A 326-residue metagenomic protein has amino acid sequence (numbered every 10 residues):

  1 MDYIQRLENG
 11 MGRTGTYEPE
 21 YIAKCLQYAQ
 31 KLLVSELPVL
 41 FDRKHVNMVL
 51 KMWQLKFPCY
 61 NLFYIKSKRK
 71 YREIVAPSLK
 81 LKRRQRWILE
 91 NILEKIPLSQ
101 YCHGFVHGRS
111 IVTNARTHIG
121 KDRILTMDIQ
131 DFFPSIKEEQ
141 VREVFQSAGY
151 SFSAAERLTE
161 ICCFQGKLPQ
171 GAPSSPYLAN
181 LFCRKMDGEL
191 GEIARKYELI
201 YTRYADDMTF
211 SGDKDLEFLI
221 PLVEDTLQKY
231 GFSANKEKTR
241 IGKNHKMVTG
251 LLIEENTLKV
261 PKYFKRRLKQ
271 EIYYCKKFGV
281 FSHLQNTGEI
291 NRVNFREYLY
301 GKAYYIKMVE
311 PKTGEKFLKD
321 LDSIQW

Functional and structural regions predicted by a protein language model:
M1-I65, Y71-M127, F132-A172, L181-G188 (+1 more regions): Right-hand nucleic-acid polymerase module
I200-R203: Short beta-strand
